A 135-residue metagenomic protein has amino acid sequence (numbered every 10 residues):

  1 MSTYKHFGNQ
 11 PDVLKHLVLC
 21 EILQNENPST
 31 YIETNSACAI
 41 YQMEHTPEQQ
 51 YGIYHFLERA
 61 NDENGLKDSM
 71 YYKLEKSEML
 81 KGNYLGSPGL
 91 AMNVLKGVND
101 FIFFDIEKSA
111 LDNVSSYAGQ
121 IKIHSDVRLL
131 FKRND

Functional and structural regions predicted by a protein language model:
K5-N9, L14-D135: SAM cofactor-binding core of SAM-dependent methyltransferases, primarily the Rossmann-like beta-alpha-beta module
